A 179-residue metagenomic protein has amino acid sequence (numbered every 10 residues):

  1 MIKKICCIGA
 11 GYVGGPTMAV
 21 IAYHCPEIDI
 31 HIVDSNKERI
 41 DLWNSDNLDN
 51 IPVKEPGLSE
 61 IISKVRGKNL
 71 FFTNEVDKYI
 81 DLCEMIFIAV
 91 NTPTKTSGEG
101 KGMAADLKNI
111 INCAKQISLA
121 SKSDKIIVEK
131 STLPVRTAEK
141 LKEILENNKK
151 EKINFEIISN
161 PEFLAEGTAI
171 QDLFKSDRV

Functional and structural regions predicted by a protein language model:
I2, C25-D29, S35-M85, T92-A104 (+1 more regions): Conserved N-terminal Rossmann-fold NAD(P) cofactor-binding segment
I2-K4, D124, S176: Phosphate-coordination loops involved in phosphoryl transfer and adenosine-cofactor binding
C6-G9: Conserved N-terminal Rossmann-fold NAD(P)-binding element of oxidoreductases
V13: Hydrophobic/small residue at the entry helix of a nucleotide-binding pocket
M18, A22-H24: Gly/Ala-rich phosphate-binding loop of Rossmann-like dinucleotide-binding domains, activating on the conserved
I86-I88, E129: Redox-cofactor binding/interface segments in oxidoreductases and associated redox assembly factors
T94-F163: Rossmann-like NAD(P)(H) cofactor-binding subdomain of soluble oxidoreductases
T132-P134, I170-V179: Short beta-strand and adjoining strand-loop segment in the mid-core of the Rossmann-like NAD(P)-dependent dehydrogenase
